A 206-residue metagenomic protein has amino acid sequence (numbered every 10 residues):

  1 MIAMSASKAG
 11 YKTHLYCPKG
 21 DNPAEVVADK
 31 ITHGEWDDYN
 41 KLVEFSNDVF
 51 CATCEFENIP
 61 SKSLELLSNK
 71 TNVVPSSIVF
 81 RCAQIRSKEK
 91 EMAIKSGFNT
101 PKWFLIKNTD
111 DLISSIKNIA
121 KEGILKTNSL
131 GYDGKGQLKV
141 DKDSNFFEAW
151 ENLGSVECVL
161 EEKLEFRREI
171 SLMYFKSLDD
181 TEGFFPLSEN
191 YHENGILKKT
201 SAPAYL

Functional and structural regions predicted by a protein language model:
M1-Q84, K88, D110: ATP-binding N-terminal substructure of ATP-dependent carboxylate-amine bond-forming enzymes
G10, A28, K70-T71, G97-T100 (+2 more regions): A generic structural signal for alpha->beta connector loops
E44-F45, M92, S115, A149-N152: CheY-like receiver
E57-I59, S129-L130, F175: Short glycine-rich anion-binding loops that position phosphate/pyrophosphate groups of nucleotides and phosphorylated
K70, S76-L138: A conserved helix-loop-beta module that forms one wall/lid of the active-site cleft in ATP-utilizing catalytic domains
G136, V140-L206: Internal nucleotide-binding/catalytic subdomain
